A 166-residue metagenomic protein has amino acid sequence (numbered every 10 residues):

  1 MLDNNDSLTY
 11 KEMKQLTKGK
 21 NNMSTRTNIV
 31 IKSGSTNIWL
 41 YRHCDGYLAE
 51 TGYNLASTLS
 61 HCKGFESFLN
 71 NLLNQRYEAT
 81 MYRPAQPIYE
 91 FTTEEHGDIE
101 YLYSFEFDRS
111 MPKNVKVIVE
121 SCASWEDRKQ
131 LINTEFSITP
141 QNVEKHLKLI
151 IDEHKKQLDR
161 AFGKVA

Functional and structural regions predicted by a protein language model:
D3, S7-K11: Short, positively charged and aromatic/hydrophobic N-terminal segments
Q15-L16: Cationic, low-complexity basic patches in intrinsically disordered or flexible, solvent-exposed regions
G19-T25: A short catalytic or substrate-binding loop motif that flags glycine-/basic-rich loops and adjacent residues that bind
R26-I31: Short beta-strand scaffold segments in enzyme catalytic cores
G34-T36, D98: Glycine-centered tight beta-turn/hairpin loop motif at sheet-sheet or coil-to-beta transitions
T36-N74: Short, flexible N-terminal segments of the mature chain
S60-A166: Low-complexity intrinsically disordered segments
